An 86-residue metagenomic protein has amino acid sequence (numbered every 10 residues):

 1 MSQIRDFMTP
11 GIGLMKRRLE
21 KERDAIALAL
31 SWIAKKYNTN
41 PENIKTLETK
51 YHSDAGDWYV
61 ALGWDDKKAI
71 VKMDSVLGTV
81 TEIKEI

Functional and structural regions predicted by a protein language model:
M1-I86: Long, terminal "pre-/pro-" and other extracytoplasmic accessory regions that lie outside the mature folded/catalytic
